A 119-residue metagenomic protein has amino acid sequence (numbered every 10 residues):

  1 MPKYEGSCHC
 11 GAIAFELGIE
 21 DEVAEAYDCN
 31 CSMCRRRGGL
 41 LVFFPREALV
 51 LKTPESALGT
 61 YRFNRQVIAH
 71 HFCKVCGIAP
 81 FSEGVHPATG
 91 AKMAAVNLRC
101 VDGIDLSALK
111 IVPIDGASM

Functional and structural regions predicted by a protein language model:
M1-M119: A short Gly-Trp-Pro
